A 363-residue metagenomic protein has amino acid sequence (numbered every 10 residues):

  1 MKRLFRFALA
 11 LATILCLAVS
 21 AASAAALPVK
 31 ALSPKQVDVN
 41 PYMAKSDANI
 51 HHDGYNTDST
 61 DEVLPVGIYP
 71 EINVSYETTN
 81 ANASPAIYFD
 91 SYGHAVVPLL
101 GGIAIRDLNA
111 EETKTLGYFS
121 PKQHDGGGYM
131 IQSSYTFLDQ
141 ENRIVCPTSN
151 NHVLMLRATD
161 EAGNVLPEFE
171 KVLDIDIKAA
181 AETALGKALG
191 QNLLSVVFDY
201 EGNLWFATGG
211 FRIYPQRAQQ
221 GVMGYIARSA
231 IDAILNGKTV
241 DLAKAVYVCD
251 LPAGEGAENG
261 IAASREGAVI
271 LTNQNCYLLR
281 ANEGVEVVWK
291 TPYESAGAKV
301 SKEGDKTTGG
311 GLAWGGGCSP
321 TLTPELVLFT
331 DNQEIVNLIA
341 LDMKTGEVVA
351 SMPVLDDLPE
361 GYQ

Functional and structural regions predicted by a protein language model:
M1-L9: Bacterial N-terminal signal peptides that target proteins for export
A8-S20: Bacterial N-terminal signal peptides
A21-A25: Intrinsically disordered, low-complexity Ser/Thr/Pro-rich tracts
A26-A83, S91-A95, G101-Q132, F137-E141 (+2 more regions): Extracytoplasmic/lumenal domain signature
